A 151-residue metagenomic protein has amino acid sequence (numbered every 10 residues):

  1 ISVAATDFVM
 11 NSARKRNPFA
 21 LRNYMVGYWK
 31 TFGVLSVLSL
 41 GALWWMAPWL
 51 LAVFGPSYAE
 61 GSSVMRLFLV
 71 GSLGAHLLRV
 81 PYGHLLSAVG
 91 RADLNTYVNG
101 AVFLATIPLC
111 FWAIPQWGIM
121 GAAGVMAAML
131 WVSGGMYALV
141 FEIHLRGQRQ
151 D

Functional and structural regions predicted by a protein language model:
I1-R16, Y82-A88: Helix-loop junctions and terminal segments of transmembrane helices in multi-pass membrane transport/translocation
S2-T6, M46-A47, R66, Y82 (+2 more regions): Hydrophobic/aromatic residues in alpha-helical transmembrane segments
P18-F19, V26, W45-L73: Interfacial segments at transmembrane-helix termini and the short loops linking adjacent helices
P18-L40: Membrane-water interface segments that mark the loop-to-transmembrane alpha-helix transition
F32, M65-F68, S72, N99-G100 (+1 more regions): Residue-level recognition of transmembrane alpha-helices in multi-pass small-molecule transporters/permeases
A47, L51, D93, G100-G135 (+2 more regions): Membrane-interface helix-loop junctions in multi-pass transport and translocation proteins
S72-V98: Membrane-interface junctions at transmembrane-helix termini in multi-pass inner-membrane proteins
